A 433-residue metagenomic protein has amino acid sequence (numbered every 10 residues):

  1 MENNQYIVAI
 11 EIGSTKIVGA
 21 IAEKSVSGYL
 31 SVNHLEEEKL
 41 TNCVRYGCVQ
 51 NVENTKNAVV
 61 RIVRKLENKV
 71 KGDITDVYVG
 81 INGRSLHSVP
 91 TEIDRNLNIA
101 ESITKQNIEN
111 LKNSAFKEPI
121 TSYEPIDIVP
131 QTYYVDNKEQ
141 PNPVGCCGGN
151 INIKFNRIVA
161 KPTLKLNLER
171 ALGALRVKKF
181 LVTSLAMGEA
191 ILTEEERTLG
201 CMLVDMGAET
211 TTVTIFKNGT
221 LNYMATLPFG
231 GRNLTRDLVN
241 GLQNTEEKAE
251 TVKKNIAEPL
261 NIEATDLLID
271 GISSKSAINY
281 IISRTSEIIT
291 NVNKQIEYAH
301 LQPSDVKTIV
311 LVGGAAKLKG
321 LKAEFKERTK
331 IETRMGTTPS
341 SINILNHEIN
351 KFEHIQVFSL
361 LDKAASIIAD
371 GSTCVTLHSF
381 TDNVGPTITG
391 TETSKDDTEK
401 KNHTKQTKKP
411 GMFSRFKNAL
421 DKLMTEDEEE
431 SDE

Functional and structural regions predicted by a protein language model:
M1-K16, A20-D76, I81-C201, A277 (+3 more regions): Nucleotide/phosphate-binding catalytic cleft detector across ATP-hydrolyzing and phosphate-transferring enzymes
N3, R197-T198, E209, S304-V306: Short loop/turn elements that form and flank the Walker-type P-loop nucleotide-binding site in RecA-like NTPase cores
A9-I10, G19, V79, L172 (+5 more regions): Residue-level signature of catalytic and energy-coupling elements of molecular machines, predominantly ATP/GTP-dependent
I10-K16, I81-N82, E195-E196, L203-T210 (+3 more regions): A short acidic Gly-Thr/Ser loop motif
V26, G83-L86, G230-G231, A315-K317 (+1 more regions): Conserved nucleotide-binding/hydrolysis micro-motifs of P-loop NTPases
Y46-G47, V52-N54, A58-V60, K179-V182 (+5 more regions): Helical "lid/coupling" subdomains associated with nucleotide-phosphate turnover
E101-S122, V239, E246-E258, L345: Long, charge-dense
